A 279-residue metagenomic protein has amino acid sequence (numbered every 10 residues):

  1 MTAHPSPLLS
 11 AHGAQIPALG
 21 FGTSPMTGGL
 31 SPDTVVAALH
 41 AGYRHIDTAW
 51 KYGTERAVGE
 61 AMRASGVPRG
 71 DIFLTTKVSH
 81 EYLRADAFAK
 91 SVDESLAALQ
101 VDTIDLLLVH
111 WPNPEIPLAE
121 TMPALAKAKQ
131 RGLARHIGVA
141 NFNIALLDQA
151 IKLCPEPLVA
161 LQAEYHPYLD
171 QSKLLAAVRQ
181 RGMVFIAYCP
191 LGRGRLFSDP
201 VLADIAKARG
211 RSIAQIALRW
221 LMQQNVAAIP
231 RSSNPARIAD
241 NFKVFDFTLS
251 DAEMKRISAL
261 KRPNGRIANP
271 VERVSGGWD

Functional and structural regions predicted by a protein language model:
M1-I72, G276-W278: N-terminal binding-site loop/beta-alpha segment at the start of enzyme catalytic domains that lines or forms
T2-L8, R56, E60-R63, S91-E94 (+2 more regions): Alpha-helical scaffolding within the catalytic cores of extracellular/periplasmic polymer-degrading hydrolases
G13, F88-V109, K127-R131, K152-L153: CE4/NodB-like, metal-dependent polysaccharide N-deacetylase domain that modifies extracellular/periplasmic N-acetylated
M26-G29, D47-A57, E81-D86, P114-P117 (+2 more regions): Acidic-and-aromatic substrate-binding clefts and catalytic sites of carbohydrate-active enzymes
T27-L39, R84-L99, E120, A145-D148 (+1 more regions): Short, acidic/polar
H45, T103-L106, H136, A160: Residues at the N-termini of beta-strands
R69-L83, D105-P112, N141-I144, Y165: A short, structured active-site edge motif that brings together acidic residues
P112-D279: Beta/alpha (TIM)-barrel catalytic core signal, keyed to glycine-rich beta->alpha loops juxtaposed to Asp/Glu that bind
